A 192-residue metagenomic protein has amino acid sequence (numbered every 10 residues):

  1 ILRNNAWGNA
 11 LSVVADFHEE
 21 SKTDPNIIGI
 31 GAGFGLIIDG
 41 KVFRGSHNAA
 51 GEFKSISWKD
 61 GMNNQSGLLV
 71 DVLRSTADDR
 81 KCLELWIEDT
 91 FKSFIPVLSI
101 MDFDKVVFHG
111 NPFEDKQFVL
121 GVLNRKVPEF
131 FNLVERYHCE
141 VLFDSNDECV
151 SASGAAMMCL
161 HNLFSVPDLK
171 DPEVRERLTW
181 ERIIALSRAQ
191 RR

Functional and structural regions predicted by a protein language model:
I1-D60, P167-R192: Phosphate-binding/catalytic loop of phosphoryl-transfer enzymes
A15-E19, W58-R192: ATP-binding/phosphotransfer module of carbohydrate and carboxylate kinases, centering on a glycine-rich
